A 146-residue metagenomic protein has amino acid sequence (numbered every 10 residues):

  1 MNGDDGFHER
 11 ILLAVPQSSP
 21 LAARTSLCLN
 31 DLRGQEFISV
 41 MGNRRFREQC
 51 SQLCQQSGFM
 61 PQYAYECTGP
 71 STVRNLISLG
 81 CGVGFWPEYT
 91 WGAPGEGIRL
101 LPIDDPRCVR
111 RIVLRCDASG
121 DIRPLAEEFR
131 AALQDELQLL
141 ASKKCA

Functional and structural regions predicted by a protein language model:
M1-I11, V15-F37: Flexible hinge/capping segments at coil-to-helix
M1-V15, Q52, I77-C81, E88 (+1 more regions): Short beta-strand-centered segments that line the small-molecule binding cleft or hinge of alpha/beta clamshell
E9, C28, T68-G69, P87: Short loop/turn segments at beta->alpha junctions
Q17, R44, P87-T90, I112: Short secondary-structure boundary segments
A22, E36-S57, I122-A131, L137-C145: Secondary-structure junction motif
L32, N75-C81, L114: Hydrophobic residues within well-ordered alpha-helices
S39-V40, P61-G69: Short beta-strand-to-loop elements that line the ligand-binding cleft of bilobed periplasmic-binding protein-like
E96-K143: A late-sequence structural motif
